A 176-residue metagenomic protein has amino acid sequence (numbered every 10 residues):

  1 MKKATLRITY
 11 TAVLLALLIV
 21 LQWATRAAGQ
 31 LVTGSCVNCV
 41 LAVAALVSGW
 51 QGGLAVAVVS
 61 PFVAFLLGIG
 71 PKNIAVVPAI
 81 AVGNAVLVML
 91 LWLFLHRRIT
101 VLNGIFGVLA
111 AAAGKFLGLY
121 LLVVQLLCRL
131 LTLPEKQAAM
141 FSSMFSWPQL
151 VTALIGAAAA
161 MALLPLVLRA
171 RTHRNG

Functional and structural regions predicted by a protein language model:
M1-G176: Loop-helix junctions at membrane interfaces
